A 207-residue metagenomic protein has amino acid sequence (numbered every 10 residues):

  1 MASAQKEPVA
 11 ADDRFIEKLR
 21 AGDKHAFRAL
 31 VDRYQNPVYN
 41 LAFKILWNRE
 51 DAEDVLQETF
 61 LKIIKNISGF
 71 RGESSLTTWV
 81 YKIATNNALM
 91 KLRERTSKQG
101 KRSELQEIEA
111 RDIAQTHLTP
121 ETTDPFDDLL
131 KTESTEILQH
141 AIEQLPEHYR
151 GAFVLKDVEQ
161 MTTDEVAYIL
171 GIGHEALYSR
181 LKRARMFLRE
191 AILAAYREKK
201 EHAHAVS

Functional and structural regions predicted by a protein language model:
S3-Q5, R20-A29, Y39-E58, H174 (+1 more regions): Short, charged helix-capping/linker segments at alpha-helix termini
P8-V9, K98-D128: Internal acidic/polar
A10, Q139-A176: Helix-turn-helix DNA-binding module
R20-A21, W47-N48, F60-S75, E94-T96: Sigma70-family region 2
V31-R49, N66, I142, A194: Amphipathic, Lys/Arg- and hydrophobic-enriched alpha-helical face
Y34, V55, R180-R183: Residues within the DNA-recognition helix of helix-turn-helix
N40, D54-L61, S74-N86: Structural recognition of an alpha-helix C-terminal capping motif at a helix-to-coil junction
S68-G72, T85-E104, I192-A194: Arg/Lys-rich amphipathic alpha helix in sigma70-family domain 2
